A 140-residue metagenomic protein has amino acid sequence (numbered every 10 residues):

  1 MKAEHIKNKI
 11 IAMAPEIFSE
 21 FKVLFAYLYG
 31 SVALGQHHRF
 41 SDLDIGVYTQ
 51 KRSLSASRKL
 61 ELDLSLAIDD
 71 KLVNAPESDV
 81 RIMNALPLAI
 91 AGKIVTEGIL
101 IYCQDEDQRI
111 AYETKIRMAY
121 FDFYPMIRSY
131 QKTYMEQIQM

Functional and structural regions predicted by a protein language model:
M1-F25, A33-G35, R39, R52-M140: Catalytic core of pol beta-like nucleotidyltransferases
S41-L43: Short, conserved active-site loops that position catalytic residues or coordinate cofactors/metal ions across diverse
G46-Q50: Short hydrophobic/aromatic beta-strand micro-patches that form the beta-sheet surface supporting nucleotide- or nucleic
